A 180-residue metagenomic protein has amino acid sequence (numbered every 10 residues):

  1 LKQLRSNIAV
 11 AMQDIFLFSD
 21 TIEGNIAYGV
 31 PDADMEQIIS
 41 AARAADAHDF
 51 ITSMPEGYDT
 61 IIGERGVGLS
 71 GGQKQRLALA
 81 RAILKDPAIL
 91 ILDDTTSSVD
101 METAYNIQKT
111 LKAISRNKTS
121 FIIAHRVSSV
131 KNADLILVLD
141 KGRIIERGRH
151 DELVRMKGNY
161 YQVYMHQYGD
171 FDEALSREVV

Functional and structural regions predicted by a protein language model:
K2, I8-Q13, F121: ABC nucleotide-binding domain signature
R5, E23-E64, Q108, N117: ABC ATPase nucleotide-binding domain helical subdomain, centered on the C-loop/LSGGQ "ABC signature"
E36, A44, T52-G57, K109 (+1 more regions): C-terminal portion of ABC ATPase nucleotide-binding domains
L84-A88, N117: A short, proline-enriched helix->beta-strand linker immediately N-terminal to the Walker B motif in ABC-type P-loop
L90-D93: Catalytic Walker B motif of ABC-type/P-loop ATPase nucleotide-binding domains
M101-E102: Helix N-cap at the start of a conserved alpha-helix in ABC-type nucleotide-binding domains
A113-A124, V130: Conserved catalytic loops of ABC-family nucleotide-binding domains
